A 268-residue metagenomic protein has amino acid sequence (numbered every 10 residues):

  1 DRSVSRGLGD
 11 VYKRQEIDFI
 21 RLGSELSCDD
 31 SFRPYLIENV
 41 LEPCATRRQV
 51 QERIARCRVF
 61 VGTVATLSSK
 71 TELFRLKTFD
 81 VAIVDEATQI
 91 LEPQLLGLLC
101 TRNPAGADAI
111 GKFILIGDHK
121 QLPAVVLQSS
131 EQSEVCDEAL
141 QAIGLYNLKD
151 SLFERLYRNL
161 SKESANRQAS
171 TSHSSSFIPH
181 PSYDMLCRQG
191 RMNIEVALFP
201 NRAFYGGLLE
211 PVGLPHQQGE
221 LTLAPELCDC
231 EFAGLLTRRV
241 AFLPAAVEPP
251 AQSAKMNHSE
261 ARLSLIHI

Functional and structural regions predicted by a protein language model:
D1-G9: Positively charged, low-complexity/disordered segments
S3, A45, I90-P93: Short, conserved clusters of charged catalytic residues that mark active-site and nucleotide-handling motifs
G9-I17, E25, A65-L67, L73-I266: Conserved helicase motor core of SF1/SF2 NTP-dependent helicases
D10-F60, K70: A substrate-engagement module of RecA-like helicase motors
